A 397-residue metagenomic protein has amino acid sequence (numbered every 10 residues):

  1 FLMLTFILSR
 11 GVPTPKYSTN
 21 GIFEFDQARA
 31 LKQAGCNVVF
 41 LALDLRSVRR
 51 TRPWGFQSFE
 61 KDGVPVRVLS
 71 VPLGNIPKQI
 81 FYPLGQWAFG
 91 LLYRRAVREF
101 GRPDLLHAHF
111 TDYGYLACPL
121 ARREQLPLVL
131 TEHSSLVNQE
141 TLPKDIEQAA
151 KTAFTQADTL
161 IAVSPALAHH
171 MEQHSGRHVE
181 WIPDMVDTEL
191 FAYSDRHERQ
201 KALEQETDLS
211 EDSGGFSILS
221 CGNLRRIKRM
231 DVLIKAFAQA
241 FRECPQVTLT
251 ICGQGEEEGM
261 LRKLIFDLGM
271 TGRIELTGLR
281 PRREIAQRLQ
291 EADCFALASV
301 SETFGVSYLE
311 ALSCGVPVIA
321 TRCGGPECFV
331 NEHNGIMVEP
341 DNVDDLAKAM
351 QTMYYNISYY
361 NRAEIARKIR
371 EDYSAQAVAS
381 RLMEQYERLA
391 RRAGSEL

Functional and structural regions predicted by a protein language model:
F1-D62, T155, E387, G394-L397: N-terminal subdomain of nucleotide-sugar transferases
F6, S210-K228, I234-F237, T250: Conserved donor-binding/catalytic core segment of Leloir-type glycosyltransferases
A108-Y113: Short His-centered aromatic/hydrophobic patch
A166, M185: Carbohydrate-associated surface elements
R262-R280: Nucleotide-activated donor-binding/catalytic signature segment of Leloir-type glycosyltransferases, i.e., the conserved
V300: Aromatic "clamp/platform" in nucleotide-sugar-dependent glycosyltransferases that forms part of the donor/acceptor
P317-A320: Short hydrophobic beta-strand element within catalytic cores of glycosyltransferases and related nucleotide-activated
E332, I336-V343, T352-S358: Conserved acidic donor-binding segment of nucleotide-sugar-dependent glycosyltransferases
